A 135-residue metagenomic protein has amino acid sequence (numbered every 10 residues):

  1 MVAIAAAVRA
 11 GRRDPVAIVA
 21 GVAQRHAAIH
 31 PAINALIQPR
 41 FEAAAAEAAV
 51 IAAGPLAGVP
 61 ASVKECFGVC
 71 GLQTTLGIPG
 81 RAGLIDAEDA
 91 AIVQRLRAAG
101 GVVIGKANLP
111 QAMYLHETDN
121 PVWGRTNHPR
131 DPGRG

Functional and structural regions predicted by a protein language model:
M1-F41: An N-terminal boundary/leader segment
P15, A44, D89: Aromatic/hydrophobic pocket-lining residues that form the small-molecule binding cavity in soluble enzyme cores
R25, I29, I51, A99: Change "in soluble alpha/beta enzymes" to "in soluble alpha/beta proteins
H26, A44, A112-L115: Short secondary-structure boundary/hinge segments and terminal tails
E42-A49, G100-G101, P110: Long amphipathic alpha-helix in the N-terminal Rossmann-like dinucleotide-binding domain of NAD(P)-dependent
A49-P55: Short amphipathic alpha-helices and their capping/turn segments at secondary-structure boundaries
A57-G135: Short glycine/serine-rich loop/turn segments
